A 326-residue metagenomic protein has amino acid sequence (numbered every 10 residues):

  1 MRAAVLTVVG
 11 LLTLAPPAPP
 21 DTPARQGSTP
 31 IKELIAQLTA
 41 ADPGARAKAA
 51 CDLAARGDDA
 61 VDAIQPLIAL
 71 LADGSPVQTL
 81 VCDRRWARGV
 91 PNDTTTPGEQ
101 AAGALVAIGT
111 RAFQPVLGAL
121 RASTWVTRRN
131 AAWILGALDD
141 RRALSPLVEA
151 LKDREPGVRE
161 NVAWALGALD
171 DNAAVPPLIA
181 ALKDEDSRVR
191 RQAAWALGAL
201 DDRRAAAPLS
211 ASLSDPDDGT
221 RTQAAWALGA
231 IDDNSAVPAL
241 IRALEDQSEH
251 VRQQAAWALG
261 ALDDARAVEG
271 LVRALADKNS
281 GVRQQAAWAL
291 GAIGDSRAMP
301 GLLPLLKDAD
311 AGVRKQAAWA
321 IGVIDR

Functional and structural regions predicted by a protein language model:
V5-A15: Bacterial N-terminal signal peptides
D21-S28, G44-D59, T79-T110, P115-G118 (+13 more regions): Structural detector for internal amphipathic alpha-helices that build alpha-solenoid repeat scaffolds
E33-I35, I64-L71, P115-L117, P146-V148 (+5 more regions): Buried hydrophobic core positions in alpha-solenoid tandem helical repeats
I35-D42: Mature N-terminal segment immediately following signal peptide/propeptide cleavage in secreted/periplasmic
L70-T79: Amphipathic alpha-helical segments within extended alpha-helical solenoids and repeat-rich scaffolds in large
